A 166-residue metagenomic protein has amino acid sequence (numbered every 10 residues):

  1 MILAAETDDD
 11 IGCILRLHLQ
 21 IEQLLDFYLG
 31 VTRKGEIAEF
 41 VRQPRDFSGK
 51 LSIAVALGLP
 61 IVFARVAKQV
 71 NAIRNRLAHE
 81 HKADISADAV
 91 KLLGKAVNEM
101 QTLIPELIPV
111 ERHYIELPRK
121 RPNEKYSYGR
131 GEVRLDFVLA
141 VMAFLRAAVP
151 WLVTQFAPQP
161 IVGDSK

Functional and structural regions predicted by a protein language model:
M1-K166: Amphipathic alpha-helical interface elements
